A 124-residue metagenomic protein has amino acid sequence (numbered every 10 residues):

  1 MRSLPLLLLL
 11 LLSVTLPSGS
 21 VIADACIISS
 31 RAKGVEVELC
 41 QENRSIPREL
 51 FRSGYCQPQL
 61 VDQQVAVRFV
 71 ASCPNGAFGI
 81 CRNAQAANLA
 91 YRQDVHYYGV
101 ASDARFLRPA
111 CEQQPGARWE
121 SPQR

Functional and structural regions predicted by a protein language model:
M1-R2: N-terminal secretory signal peptides that target proteins for export/translocation
P5-T15: Bacterial N-terminal signal peptides
S20-R124: Mitochondrial intermembrane space
